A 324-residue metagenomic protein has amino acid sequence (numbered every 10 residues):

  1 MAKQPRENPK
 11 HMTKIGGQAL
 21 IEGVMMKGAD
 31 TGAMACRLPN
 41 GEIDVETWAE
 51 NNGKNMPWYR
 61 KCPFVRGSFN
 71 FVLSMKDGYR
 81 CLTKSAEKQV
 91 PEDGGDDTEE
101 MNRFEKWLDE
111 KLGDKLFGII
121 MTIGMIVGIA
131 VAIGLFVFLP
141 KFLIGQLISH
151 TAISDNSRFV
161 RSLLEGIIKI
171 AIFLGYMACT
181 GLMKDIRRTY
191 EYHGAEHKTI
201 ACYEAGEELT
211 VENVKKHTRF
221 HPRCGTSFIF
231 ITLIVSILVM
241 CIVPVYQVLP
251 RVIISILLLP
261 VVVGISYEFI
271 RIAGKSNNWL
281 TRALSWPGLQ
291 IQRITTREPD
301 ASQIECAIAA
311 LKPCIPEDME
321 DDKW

Functional and structural regions predicted by a protein language model:
M1-D97: Divalent-cation
K3-L20, V24-M26, G95, D155 (+4 more regions): Polar-ligand-bearing catalytic/cofactor-coordination segments of membrane-embedded or membrane-tethered inner-membrane
P5-L20, N55-K61, F104-M121, V211-H217: Cytosolic juxtamembrane amphipathic/interface segments immediately preceding and feeding into a transmembrane helix
N55-W58, S68-F71, M75-M101, E105 (+7 more regions): Multi-pass alpha-helical transmembrane bundle typical of ion/small-solute transporters and intramembrane aspartyl
Y59-K84, E165-Y190, L259-K275: Hydrophobic alpha-helical membrane-embedded segments
K84, G128-I153, T232-V263, Y267: Juxtamembrane "helix exit" motif at the C-terminal ends of alpha-helical transmembrane segments in multi-pass membrane
K106-K115, L143-L163, V243-I253, I272-R282 (+1 more regions): Membrane interface segments of multi-pass transport proteins and intramembrane proteases
K115-G134, H217-I242: Transmembrane alpha-helical segments and their cytosolic interface motifs in multi-pass membrane proteins
